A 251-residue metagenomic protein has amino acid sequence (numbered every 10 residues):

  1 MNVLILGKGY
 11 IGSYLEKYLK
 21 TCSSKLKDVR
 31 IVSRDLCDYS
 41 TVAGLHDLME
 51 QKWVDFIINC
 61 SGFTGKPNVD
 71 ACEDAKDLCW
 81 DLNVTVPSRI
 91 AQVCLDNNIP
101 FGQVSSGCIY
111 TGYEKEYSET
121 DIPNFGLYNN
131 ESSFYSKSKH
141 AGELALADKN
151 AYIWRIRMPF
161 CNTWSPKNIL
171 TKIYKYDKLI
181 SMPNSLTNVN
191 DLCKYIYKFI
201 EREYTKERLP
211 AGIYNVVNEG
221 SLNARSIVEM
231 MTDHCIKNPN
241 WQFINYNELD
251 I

Functional and structural regions predicted by a protein language model:
M1-C22: N-terminal Rossmann NAD(P)H-binding glycine-rich loop of SDR-like oxidoreductase domains
L6, V32, I57-S61, F101-G107 (+2 more regions): SDR active-site strand-loop-helix element
I31-A43: Rossmann-fold cofactor-recognition segment
T41, L78, T85-R89, P100 (+2 more regions): Conserved cofactor-binding/catalytic machinery of classical short-chain dehydrogenase/reductase
V42-V84: NAD(P)H-binding glycine-rich loop region in Rossmannoid oxidoreductase-like domains and their noncatalytic homologs
D74-D81, T85-V86, I109-W154, C161: Catalytic helix-loop patch of NAD(P)-dependent Rossmann-fold dehydrogenases
L144-D191, Y197-K198: NAD(P)-dependent short-chain dehydrogenase/reductase
C193-K198, R202-D250: Mid/C-terminal beta-alpha module of Rossmann-like enzyme folds, strongest in SDR-family dehydrogenases/epimerases
